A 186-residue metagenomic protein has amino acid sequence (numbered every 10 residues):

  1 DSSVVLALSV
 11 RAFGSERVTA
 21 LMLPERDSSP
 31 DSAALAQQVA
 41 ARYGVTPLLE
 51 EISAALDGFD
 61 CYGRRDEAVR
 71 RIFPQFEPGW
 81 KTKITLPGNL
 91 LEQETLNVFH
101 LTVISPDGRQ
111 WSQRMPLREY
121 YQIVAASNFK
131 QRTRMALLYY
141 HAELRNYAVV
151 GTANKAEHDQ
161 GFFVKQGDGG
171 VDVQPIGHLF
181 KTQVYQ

Functional and structural regions predicted by a protein language model:
D1-D159: ATP-dependent adenylation/nucleotidyltransferase module used to activate substrates
N154-Q186: Mid-to-C-terminal catalytic subdomains of enzymes that bind/position adenosyl phosphate moieties or nucleic-acid
